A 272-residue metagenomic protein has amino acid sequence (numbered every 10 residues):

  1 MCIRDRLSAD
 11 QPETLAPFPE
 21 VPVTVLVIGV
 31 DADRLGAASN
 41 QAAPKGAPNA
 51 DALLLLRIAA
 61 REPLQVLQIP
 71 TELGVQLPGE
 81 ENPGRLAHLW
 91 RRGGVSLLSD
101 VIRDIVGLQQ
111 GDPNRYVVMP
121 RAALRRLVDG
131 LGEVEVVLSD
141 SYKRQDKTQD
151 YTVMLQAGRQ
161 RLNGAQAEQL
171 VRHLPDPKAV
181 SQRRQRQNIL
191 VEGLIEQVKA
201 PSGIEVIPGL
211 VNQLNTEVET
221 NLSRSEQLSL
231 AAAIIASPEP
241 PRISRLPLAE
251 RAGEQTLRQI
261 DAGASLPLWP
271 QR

Functional and structural regions predicted by a protein language model:
R4-R272: Non-catalytic, solvent-exposed segments at the cell envelope interface
